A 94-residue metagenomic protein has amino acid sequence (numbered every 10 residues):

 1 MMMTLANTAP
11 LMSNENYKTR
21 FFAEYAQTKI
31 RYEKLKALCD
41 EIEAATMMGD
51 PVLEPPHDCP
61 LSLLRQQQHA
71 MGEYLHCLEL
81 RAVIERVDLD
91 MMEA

Functional and structural regions predicted by a protein language model:
M2-A94: Extended, charge-rich alpha-helical interface modules
